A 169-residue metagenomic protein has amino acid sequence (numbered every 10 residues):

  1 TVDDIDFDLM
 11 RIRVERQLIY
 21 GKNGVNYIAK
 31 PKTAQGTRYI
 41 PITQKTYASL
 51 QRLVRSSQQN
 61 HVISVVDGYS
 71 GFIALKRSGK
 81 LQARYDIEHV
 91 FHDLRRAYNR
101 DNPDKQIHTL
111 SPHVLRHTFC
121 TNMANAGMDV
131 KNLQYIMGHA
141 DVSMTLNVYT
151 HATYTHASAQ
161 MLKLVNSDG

Functional and structural regions predicted by a protein language model:
T1-Q59: Conserved tyrosine-mediated DNA breakage-rejoining catalytic core shared by Y-recombinases
L9, T46, L50, V54-H61 (+3 more regions): Alpha-helix capping/termination and helix-coil
L9-V14, S111, N122, Q134-A152 (+1 more regions): Short functional hotspots where side chains directly engage DNA or cofactors
E15, T43, L75-R77, T150: Residue-level detector of conserved, well-ordered beta-strand and adjacent loop positions that form binding/recognition
I19, N23-I28, A126, N147 (+1 more regions): DNA/chromatin major-groove-contacting recognition/catalytic segments
I40, S56-F72, R77-L81, Y85-Y135 (+1 more regions): Short, basic (Lys/Arg/His-rich) helix/loop patches that form interaction surfaces in the mid-to-C-terminal regions
K45, S49, V90-D93, N132 (+1 more regions): Generic recognition of well-ordered alpha-helical segments
A48-R52, M144, A159: Short, solvent-exposed alpha-helical surface patches in well-structured domains
